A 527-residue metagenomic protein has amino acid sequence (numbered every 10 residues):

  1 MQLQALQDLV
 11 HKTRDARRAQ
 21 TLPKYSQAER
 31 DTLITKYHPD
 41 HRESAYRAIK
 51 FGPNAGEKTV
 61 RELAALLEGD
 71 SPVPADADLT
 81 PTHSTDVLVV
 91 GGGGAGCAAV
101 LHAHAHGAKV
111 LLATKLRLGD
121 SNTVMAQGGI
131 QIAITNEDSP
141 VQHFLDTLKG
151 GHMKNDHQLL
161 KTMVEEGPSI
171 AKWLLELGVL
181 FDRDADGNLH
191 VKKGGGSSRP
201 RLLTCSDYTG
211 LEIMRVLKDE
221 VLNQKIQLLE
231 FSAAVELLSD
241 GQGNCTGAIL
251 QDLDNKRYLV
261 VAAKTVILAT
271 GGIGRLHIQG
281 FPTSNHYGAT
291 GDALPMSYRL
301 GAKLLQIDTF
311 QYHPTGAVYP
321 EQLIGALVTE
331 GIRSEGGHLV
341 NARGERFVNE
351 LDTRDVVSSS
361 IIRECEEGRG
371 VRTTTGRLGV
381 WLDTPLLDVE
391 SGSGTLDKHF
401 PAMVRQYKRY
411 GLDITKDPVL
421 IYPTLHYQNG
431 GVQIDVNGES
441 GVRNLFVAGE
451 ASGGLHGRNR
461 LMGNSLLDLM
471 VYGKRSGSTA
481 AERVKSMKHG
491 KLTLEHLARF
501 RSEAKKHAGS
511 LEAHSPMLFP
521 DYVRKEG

Functional and structural regions predicted by a protein language model:
M1, D70-S71, A75-D86, H102 (+12 more regions): Glycine- and aromatic-enriched mobile tails/lids
M1-D86: Extreme N-terminal leader/targeting segments of oxidoreductases
M1-H11, M296, A302-D413, D417 (+1 more regions): An anion/pyrophosphate-binding glycine-rich loop and adjacent beta-alpha core in soluble alpha-beta enzymes
H38-T59, L63, E176-R257, A262 (+4 more regions): Conserved redox-cofactor binding core of oxidoreductases
R47-N54, V60-L63, V235-C245, I249-Q251 (+1 more regions): A glycine-rich dinucleotide-binding beta-alpha-beta segment and adjacent secondary-structure elements that constitute
V87-V90, V260-G271, F446: Short hydrophobic core segments
L116-D146, H152, Q311-P314, Q322-A326: Conserved N-terminal glycine-rich FAD pyrophosphate-binding loop of Rossmann-like flavoproteins
T265-Q322, A326, M462-T479: Glycine-rich loop(s) and the adjacent beta-strand/alpha-helix scaffold that form part
